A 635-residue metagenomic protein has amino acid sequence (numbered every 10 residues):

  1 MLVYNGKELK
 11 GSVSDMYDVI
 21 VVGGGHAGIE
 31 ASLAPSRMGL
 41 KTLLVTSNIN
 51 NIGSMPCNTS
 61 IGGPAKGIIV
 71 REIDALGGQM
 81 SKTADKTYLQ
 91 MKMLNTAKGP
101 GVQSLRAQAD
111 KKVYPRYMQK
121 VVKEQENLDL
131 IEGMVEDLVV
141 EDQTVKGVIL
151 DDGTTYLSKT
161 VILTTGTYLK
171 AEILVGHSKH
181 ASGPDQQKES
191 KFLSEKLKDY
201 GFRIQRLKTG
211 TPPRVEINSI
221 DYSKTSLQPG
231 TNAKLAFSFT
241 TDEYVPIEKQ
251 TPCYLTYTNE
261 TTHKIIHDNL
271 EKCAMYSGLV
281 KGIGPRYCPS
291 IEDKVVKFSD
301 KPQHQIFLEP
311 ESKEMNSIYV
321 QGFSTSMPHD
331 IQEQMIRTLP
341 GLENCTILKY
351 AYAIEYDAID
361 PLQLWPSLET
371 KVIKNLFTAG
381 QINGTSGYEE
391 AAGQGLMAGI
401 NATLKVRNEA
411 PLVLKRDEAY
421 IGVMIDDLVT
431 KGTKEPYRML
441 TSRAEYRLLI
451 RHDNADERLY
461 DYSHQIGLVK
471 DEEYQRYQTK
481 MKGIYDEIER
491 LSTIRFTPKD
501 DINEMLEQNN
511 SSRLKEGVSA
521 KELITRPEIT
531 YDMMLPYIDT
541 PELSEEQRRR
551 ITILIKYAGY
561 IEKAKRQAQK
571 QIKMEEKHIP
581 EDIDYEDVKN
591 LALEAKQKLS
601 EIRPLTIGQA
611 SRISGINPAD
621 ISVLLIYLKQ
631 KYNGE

Functional and structural regions predicted by a protein language model:
V13-A27: Beta1/beta-strand and adjacent pyrophosphate-binding region of the FAD-binding site in flavoprotein oxidoreductases
L33-V139, T164-A181, K188, F192-L193 (+2 more regions): Conserved N-terminal/central alpha/beta ligand/cofactor-binding core
N48, M93, E195-E333, T430-N503 (+2 more regions): An anion/pyrophosphate-binding glycine-rich loop and adjacent beta-alpha core in soluble alpha-beta enzymes
D151-T160: Core beta-strand elements of the Rossmann-like FAD/NAD(P) dinucleotide-binding domain in flavoenzyme oxidoreductases
T160, T165-L169, M327, P340: Glycine-/small-residue-rich beta->alpha transition segments that form the dinucleotide
Y319-T385, V413-D426, E545-K598, R603: A glycine-rich dinucleotide-binding beta-alpha-beta segment and adjacent secondary-structure elements that constitute
A391-L412: Internal hydrophobic alpha-helix adjacent to the cofactor/substrate pocket in enzyme cavities
R443, Y460-N617, I626-E635: Extended, charge-enriched "interface" segments that sit outside catalytic cores
